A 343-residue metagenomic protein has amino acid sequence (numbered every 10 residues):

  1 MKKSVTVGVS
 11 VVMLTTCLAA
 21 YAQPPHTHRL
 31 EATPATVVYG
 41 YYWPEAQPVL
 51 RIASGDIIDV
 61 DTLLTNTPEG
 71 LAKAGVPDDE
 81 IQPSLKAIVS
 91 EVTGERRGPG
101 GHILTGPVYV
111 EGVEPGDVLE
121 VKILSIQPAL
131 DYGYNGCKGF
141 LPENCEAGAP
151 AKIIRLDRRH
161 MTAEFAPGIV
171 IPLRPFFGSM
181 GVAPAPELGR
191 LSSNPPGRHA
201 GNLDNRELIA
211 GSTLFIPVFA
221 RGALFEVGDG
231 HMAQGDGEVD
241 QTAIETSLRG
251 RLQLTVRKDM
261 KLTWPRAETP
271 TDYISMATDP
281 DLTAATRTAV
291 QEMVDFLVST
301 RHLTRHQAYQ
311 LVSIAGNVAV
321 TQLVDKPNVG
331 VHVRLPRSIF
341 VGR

Functional and structural regions predicted by a protein language model:
M1-V9: Bacterial N-terminal signal peptides that target proteins for export
G8-A19: Bacterial N-terminal signal peptides
P24-V38, D79-G101, M180-N194: Short, basic/aromatic beta-hairpin or loop at an interaction surface
P25-T27, E31-V37, E45-D59, L64 (+9 more regions): Alpha/propeptide regions of enzymes that mature by internal proteolysis
T65-N66, G70-E111, I123: Extended, compositionally biased flexible segments
T65-P77, I126-G136, G222-M232, T321-V324: Short, Lys/Arg- and Gly-enriched loop/turn segments at beta-strand edges
P99-I103, Y109, L124-I209: Intrinsically disordered, low-complexity linker/loop segments enriched in Gly/Pro and charged/polar residues
L173-T283: Conserved mixed alpha/beta catalytic, RNA-binding, or beta-rich assembly cores of soluble enzyme, regulatory
